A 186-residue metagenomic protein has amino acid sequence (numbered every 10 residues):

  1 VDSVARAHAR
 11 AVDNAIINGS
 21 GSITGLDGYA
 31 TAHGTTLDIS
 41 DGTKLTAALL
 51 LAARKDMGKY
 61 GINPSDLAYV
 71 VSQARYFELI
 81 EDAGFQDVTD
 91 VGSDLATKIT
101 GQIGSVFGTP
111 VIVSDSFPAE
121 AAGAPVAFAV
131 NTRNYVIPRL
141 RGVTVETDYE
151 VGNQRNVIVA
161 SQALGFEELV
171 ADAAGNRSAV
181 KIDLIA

Functional and structural regions predicted by a protein language model:
V1-K59, N176, K181-A186: Alpha-helical scaffold segments that mediate packing/assembly in large oligomeric complexes
R6, R10-N14, L95-G101, R139-R141 (+2 more regions): Short, surface-exposed, polar/charged, turn-prone segments marking secondary-structure boundaries
A9-I17, G21, I62-D66, F85 (+1 more regions): Intrinsically disordered or highly flexible coil/loop and linker segments, enriched in small and charged/polar residues
R10, T147-A186: Protruding loop/beta-arch "assembly-hinge" segments enriched in small, turn-prone residues
G21, A74, A163: An acidic- and aromatic-residue-enriched active-site/binding cleft used to recognize and process polar
A30-V151: Extended oligomerization regions of viral-like shell subunits
